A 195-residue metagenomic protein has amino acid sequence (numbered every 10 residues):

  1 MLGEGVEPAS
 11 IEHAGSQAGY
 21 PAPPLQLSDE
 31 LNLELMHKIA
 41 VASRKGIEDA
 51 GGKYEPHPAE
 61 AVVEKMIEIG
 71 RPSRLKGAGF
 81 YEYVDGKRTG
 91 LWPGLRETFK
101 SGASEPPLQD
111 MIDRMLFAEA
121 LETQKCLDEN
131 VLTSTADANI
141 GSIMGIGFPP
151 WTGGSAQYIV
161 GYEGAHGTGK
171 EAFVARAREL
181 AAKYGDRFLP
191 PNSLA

Functional and structural regions predicted by a protein language model:
M1-A195: N-terminal glycine-rich phosphate-binding loop for ADP-containing cofactors
